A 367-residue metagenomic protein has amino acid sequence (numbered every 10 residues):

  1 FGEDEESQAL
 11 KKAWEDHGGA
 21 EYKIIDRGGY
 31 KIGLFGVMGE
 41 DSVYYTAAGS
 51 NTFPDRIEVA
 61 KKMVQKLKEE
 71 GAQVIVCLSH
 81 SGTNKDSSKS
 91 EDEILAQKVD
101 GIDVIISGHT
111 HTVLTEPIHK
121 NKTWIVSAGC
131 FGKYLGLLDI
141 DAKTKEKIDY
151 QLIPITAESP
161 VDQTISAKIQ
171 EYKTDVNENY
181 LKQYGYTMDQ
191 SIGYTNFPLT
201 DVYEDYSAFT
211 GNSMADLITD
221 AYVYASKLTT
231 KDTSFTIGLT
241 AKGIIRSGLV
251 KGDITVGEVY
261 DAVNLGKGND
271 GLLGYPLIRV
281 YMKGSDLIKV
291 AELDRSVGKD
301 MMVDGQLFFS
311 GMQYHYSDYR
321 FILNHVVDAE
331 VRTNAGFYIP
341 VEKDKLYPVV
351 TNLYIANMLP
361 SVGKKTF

Functional and structural regions predicted by a protein language model:
F1-E158: Acidic, metal/ion-coordinating pockets
D139-T366: Solvent-exposed loop/linker segments at secondary-structure transitions that flank or connect catalytic domains
